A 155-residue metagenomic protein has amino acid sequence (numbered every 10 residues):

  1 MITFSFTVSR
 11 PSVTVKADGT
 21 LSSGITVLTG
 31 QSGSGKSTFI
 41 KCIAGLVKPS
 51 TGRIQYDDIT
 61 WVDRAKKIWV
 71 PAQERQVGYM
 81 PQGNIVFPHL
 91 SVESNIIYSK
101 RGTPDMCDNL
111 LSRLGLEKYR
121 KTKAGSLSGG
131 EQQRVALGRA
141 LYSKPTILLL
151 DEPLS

Functional and structural regions predicted by a protein language model:
A44: Helix-to-loop junction immediately C-terminal to a conserved catalytic motif
I59-D63, P104-Y119: Conserved ABC ATPase "signature" region
W61-G78: ABC ATPase NBD coupling module
K123-L127, E131-Q133: Conserved ABC ATPase signature
L137: Hydrophobic anchor residue at the start of the ABC signature
Y142-T146: A short, proline-enriched helix->beta-strand linker immediately N-terminal to the Walker B motif in ABC-type P-loop
L148-E152: Catalytic Walker B motif of ABC-type/P-loop ATPase nucleotide-binding domains
